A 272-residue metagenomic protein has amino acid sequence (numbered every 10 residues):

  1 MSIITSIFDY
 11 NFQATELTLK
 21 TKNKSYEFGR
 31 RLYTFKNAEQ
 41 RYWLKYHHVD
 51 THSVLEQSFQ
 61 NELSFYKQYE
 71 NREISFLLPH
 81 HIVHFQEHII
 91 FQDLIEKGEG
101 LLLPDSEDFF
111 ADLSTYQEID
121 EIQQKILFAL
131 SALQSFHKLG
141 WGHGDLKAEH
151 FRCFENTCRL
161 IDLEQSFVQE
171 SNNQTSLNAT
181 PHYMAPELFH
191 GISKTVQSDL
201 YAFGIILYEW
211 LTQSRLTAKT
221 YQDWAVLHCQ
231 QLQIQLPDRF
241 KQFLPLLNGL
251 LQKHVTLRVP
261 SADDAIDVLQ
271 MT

Functional and structural regions predicted by a protein language model:
F28-K67: ATP-binding glycine-rich loop module of kinase domains
L78-K97: Short beta-strand micro-motifs within the conserved protein kinase catalytic domain, predominantly in the N-lobe
K125-I126: Activation segment signature within eukaryotic-like protein kinase domains
F136-C153: Catalytic-loop of the protein kinase fold
Q174-L188: Conserved activation segment of eukaryotic-like protein kinases, specifically the C-terminal portion of the activation
D199: Conserved catalytic-loop aspartate of Hanks-type protein kinases
R239-K253: Conserved C-terminal C-lobe helix
